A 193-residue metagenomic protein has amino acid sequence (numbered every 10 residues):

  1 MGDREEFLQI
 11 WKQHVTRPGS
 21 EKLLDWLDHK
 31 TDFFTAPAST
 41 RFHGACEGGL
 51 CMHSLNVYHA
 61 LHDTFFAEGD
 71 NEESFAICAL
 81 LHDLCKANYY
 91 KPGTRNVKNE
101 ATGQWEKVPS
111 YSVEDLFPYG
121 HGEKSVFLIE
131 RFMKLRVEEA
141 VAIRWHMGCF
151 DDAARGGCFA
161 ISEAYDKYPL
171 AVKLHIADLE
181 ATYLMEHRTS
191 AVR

Functional and structural regions predicted by a protein language model:
M1-A36: Non-catalytic interface/linker regions that flank or bridge core catalytic/transmembrane domains
L23-K30, H43-L55: All-alpha helical catalytic cores of prenyl diphosphate-utilizing isoprenoid enzymes
A38-G44, M52, H59, D63-S190: Divalent metal-dependent catalytic cores for phosphoryl transfer on phosphate-bearing substrates
